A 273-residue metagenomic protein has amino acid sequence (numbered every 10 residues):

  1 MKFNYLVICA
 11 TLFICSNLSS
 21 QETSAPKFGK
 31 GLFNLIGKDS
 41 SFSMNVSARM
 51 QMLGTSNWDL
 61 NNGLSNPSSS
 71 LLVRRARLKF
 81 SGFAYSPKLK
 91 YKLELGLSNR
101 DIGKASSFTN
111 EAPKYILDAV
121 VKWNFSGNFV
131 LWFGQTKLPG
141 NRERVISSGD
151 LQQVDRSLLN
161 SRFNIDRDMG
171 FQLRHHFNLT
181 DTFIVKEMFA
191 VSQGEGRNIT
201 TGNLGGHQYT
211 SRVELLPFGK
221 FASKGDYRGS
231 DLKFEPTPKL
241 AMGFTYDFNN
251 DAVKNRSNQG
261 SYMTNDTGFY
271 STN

Functional and structural regions predicted by a protein language model:
M1-T23: Bacterial Sec-dependent N-terminal signal peptides
K2-F3, F42, L240: Structural motif marking the loop-to-transmembrane transition
A10, L138, N249: Residues that form or immediately flank small-molecule/cofactor binding pockets and catalytic motifs
N17-S40, S230: Sec-dependent signal peptide cleavage junction
L32-W58, S65-R197, G202-G219: Outer membrane beta-barrel
G54-L60, D251-R256: Short, solvent-exposed loop/turn elements at domain surfaces
L60-S65, A105-S107, Y262-T272: Flexible, solvent-exposed loop segments that connect beta-strands
N198-N273: Surface-exposed beta-loop-beta
